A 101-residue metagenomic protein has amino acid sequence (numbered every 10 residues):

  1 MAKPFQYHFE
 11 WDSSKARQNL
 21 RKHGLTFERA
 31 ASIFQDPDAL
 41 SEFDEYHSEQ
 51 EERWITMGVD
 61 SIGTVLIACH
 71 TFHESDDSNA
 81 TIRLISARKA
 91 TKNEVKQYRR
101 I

Functional and structural regions predicted by a protein language model:
M1-I101: Ribonuclease/tRNase effector modules and their secretory precursors
